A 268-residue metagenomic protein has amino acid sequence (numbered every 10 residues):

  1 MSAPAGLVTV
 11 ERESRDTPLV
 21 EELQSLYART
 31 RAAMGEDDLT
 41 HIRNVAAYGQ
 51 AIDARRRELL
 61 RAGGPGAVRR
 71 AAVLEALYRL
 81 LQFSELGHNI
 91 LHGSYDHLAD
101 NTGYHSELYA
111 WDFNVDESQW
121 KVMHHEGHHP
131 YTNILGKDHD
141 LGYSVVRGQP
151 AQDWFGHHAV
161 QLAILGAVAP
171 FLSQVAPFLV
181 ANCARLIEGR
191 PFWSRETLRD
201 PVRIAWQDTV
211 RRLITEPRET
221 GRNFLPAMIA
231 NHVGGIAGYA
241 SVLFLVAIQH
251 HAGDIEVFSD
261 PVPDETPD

Functional and structural regions predicted by a protein language model:
M1-L7, P263-D268: Cytosolic-facing loops and C-terminal tails of multi-pass membrane proteins
S2-L59: Low-complexity, highly charged intrinsically disordered N-terminal segments that act as targeting/localization
S25, L86, I90-L91, H97-A99 (+2 more regions): Short N-terminal signal/transit or membrane-insertion segments and the immediately adjacent low-complexity/disordered
R31-M34, L98-H105, E219: Short amphipathic alpha-helical segments, especially helix-boundary/capping motifs
T40-F83, G156-V175, T197-F244: Alpha-helical bilayer-embedded segments of polytopic membrane proteins, i.e., transmembrane/intramembrane helices
L77-T197, P263-D268: Membrane-embedded catalytic scaffold of the fatty acid hydroxylase/desaturase
N231-D268: Membrane-interfacial segments at transmembrane helix termini in multi-pass membrane proteins
